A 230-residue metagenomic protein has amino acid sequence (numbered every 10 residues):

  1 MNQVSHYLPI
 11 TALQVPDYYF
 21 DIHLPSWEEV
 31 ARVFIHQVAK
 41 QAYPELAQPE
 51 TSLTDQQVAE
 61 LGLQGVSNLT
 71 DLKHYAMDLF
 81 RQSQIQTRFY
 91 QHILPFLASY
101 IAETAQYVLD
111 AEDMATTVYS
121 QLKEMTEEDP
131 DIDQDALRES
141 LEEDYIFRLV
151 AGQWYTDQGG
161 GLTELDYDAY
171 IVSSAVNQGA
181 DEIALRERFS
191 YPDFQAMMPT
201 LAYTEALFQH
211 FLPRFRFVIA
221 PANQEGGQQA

Functional and structural regions predicted by a protein language model:
M1-A230: FKBP-type peptidyl-prolyl cis-trans isomerases
